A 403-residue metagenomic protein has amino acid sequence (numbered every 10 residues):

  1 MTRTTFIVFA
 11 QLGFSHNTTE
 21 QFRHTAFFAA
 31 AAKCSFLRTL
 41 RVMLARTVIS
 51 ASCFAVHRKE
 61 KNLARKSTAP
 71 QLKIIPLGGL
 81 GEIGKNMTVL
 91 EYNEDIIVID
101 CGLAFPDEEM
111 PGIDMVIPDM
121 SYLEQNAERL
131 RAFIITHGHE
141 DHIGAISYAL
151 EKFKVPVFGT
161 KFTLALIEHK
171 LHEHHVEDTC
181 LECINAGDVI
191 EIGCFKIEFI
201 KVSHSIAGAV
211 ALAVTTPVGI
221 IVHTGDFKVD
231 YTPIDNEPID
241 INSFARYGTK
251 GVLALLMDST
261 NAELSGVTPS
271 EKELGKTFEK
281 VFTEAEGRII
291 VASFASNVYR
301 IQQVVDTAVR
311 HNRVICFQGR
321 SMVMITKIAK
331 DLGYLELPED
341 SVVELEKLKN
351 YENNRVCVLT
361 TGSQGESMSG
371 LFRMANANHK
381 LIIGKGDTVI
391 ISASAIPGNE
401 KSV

Functional and structural regions predicted by a protein language model:
M1-V8: Extreme N-terminal basic, low-complexity initiation segments that serve as generic localization/processing leaders
R3, R23, R38-R41, R46 (+1 more regions): Basic polycationic patches enriched in arginine
Q11, H16, Q21-H24, H57: Low-complexity, intrinsically disordered or signal/transmembrane-proximal segments
K33, K61-N62: Polybasic, lysine-rich low-complexity intrinsically disordered segments
A64-I134, H139-Y351, E366-I382, I396-V403: His/Asp/Glu-rich metal-coordinating catalytic cores of metallo-dependent phosphodiesterases/hydrolases acting on
C357-T360: Conserved two-lobed SF2 helicase motor
